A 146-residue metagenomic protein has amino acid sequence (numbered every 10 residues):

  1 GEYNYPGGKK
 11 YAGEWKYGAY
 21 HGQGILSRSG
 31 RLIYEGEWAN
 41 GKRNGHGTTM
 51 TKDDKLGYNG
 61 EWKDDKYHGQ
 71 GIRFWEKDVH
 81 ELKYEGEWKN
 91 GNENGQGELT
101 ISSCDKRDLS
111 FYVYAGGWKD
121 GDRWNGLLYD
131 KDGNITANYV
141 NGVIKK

Functional and structural regions predicted by a protein language model:
G1-K146: Glycine/tyrosine- and acidic-biased, solvent-exposed loop/turn segments at the edges of beta-strands
